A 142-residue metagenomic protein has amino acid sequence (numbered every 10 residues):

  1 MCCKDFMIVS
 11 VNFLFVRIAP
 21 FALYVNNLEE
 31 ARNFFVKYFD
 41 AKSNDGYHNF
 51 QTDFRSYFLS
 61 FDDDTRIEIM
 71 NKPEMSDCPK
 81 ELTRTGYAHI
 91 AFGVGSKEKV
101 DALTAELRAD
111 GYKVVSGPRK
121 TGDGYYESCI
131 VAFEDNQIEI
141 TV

Functional and structural regions predicted by a protein language model:
M1-L14, F58-S60, T104-V142: Vicinal oxygen chelate
C2-R32, Y87-F92: N-terminal beta-strand motif that seeds the catalytic metal site of vicinal oxygen chelate
F13-F15, Q51, F61, L82-R84: A generic structural micro-feature
A22-R66: Core segments of cupin and vicinal oxygen chelate
N44-D45, I69, E74-P79, S116: A short, acidic/glycine-rich surface segment
D53, G86, G124: Exposed loop/turn and edge beta-strand positions of beta-sandwich/beta-sheet ligand-binding modules
R66-E68, Q137: Short hydrophobic-acidic sequence motifs that mark active-site Asp/Glu residues
F92-G95, V100: Mid-chain, well-packed structural core segment of small domains
